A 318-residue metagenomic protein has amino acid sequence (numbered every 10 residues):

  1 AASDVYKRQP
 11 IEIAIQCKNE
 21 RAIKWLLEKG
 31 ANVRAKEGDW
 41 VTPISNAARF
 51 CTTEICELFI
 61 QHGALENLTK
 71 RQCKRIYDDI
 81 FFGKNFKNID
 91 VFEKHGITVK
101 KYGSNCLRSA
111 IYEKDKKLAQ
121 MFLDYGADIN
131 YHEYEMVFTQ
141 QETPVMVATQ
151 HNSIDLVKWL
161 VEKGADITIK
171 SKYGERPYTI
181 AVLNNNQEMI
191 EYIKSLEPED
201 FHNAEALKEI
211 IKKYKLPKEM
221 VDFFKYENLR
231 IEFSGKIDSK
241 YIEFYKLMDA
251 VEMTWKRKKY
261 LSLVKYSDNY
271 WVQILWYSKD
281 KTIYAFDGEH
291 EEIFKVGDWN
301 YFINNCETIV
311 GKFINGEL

Functional and structural regions predicted by a protein language model:
A1-Y6: Short, small-residue-biased leader/transition segments that mark boundaries at the very start of proteins
K7, W40, Q72-C73, G103 (+3 more regions): Start-of-repeat signature of ankyrin repeats
R8, E12-F81: A generic tandem-repeat structural signature
I13-N19, N46-T52, R75-F86, S109-D115 (+3 more regions): Ankyrin repeat A-helix N-terminal signature
C17, Y173-E175, T179-S278: A surface-exposed partner-binding patch
N19-E28, T52-Q61, K84-K94, D115-D124 (+2 more regions): Ankyrin repeat structural motif
G30-R34, G63-N67, G96-V99, G126-N130 (+1 more regions): The conserved C-terminal loop/turn that links adjacent ankyrin repeats
L107-K117, D124-T139: Alpha-helical adaptor scaffolds
